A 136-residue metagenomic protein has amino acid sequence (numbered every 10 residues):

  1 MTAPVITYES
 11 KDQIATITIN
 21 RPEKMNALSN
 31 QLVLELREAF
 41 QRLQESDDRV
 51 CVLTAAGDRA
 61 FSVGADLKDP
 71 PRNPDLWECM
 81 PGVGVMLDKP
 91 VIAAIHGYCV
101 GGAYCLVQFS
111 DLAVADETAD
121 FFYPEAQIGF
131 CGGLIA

Functional and structural regions predicted by a protein language model:
M1-T7: Basic/polar N-terminal segments that are highly enriched at the extreme N-terminus, encompassing both cleavable
T7-Y8, V83-V85: Short secondary-structure boundary/capping segments
D12-N20, Q31-R72, V85-A94, L112 (+1 more regions): A structural preference for short, pocket-lining loop segments at secondary-structure junctions
M25, S29, A103: Glycine-rich acyl-CoA binding loop
S29-N30, Q127: Short, solvent-exposed loop/turn segments at secondary-structure boundaries
P74-E78: Active-site-proximal gating segment of KS-fold condensing enzymes and close homologs
M80, G84, V100-A136: CoA-thioester-processing core
I95-C99: Glycine-rich beta-to-alpha transition loops that act as phosphate-gripper elements at the mouths of alpha/beta enzyme
